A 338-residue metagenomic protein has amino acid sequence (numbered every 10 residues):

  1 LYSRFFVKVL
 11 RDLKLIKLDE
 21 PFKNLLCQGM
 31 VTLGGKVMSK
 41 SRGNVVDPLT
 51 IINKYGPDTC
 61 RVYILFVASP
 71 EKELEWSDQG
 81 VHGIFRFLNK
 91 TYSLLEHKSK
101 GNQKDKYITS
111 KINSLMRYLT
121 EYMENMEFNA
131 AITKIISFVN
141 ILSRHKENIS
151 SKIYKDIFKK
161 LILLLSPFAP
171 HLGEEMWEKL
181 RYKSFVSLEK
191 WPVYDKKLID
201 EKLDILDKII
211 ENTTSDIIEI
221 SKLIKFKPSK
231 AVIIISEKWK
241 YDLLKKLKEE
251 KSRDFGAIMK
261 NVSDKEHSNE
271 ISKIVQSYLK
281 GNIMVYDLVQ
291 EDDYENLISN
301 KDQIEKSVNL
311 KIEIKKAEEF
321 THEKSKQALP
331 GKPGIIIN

Functional and structural regions predicted by a protein language model:
L1-L15, D216-S221: Metal-dependent nuclease catalytic cores in nucleic-acid-processing enzymes, especially RNase H-like/related
S3-V7, I64-A68, N89-Y92, E96 (+3 more regions): Amphipathic, well-packed alpha-helical segments that form the structural scaffold of globular domains
K8-P21, L33, K54-Y55, H97-G101 (+5 more regions): Secondary-structure transition/capping motifs at alpha-helix termini and the adjoining loop/turn into the next element
L10, V45-L49, V67-D78, S99-N102 (+4 more regions): Glycine- and acidic
K23-G43: Active-site and channel-lining beta-strand-loop segments that bind or position nucleotide-derived/phosphorylated
L25, V31-T32, D105-Y118, T133 (+2 more regions): Acidic, turn-prone loop/beta-hairpin segments
G34, V45-T109: Catalytic adenosine-cofactor/nucleotide-binding cores of aminoacyl-tRNA synthetases and other
D78, H82, S184-N338: C-terminal low-complexity, glycine/proline- and small-hydrophobic-enriched intrinsically disordered tails that act as
